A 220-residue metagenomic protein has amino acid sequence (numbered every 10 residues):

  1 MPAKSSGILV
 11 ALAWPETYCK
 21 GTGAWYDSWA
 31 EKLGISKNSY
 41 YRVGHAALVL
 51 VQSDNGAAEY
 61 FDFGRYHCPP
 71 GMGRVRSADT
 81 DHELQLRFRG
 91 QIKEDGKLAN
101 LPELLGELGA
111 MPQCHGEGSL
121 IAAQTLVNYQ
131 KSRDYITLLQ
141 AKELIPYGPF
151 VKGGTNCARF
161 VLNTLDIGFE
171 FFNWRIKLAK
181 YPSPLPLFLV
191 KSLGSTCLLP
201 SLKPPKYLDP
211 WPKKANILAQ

Functional and structural regions predicted by a protein language model:
G7-G109: Glycine-rich catalytic cores of cysteine/serine-nucleophile enzymes that process amide/ester linkages in cell-envelope
K93, K97, I121, T125-N128: Phosphate/oxyanion-binding active-site loops and adjacent basic polyanion-contact surfaces
L105-A122: Active-site-adjacent helix/loop patches that line small-molecule binding or acyl-intermediate pockets
P112, N128-D134: Non-catalytic interaction surface on structured domains
L120-Q124, R133-Q220: Activation targets extended, charge/polar-rich intrinsically disordered C-terminal tails
